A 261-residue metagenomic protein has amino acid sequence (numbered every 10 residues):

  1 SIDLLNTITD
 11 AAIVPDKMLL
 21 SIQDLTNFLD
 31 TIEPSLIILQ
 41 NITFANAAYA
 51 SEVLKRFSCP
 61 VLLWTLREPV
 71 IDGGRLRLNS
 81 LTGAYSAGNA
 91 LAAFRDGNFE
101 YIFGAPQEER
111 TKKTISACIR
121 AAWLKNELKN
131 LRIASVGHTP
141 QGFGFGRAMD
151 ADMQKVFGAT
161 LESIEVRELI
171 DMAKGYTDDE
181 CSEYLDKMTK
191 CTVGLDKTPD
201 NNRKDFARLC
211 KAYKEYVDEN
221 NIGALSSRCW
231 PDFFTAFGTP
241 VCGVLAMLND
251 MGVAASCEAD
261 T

Functional and structural regions predicted by a protein language model:
S1-G88, D96-K125, N130-A134, T139-A224: Metallocofactor- and cofactor-centric catalytic cores in central/energy metabolism, strongly enriched
M188, P231-T261: Active-site loop ensemble at the mouth of alpha/beta enzyme cores that anchors a bound cofactor
E215-V241: Hard-cation-handling environments
